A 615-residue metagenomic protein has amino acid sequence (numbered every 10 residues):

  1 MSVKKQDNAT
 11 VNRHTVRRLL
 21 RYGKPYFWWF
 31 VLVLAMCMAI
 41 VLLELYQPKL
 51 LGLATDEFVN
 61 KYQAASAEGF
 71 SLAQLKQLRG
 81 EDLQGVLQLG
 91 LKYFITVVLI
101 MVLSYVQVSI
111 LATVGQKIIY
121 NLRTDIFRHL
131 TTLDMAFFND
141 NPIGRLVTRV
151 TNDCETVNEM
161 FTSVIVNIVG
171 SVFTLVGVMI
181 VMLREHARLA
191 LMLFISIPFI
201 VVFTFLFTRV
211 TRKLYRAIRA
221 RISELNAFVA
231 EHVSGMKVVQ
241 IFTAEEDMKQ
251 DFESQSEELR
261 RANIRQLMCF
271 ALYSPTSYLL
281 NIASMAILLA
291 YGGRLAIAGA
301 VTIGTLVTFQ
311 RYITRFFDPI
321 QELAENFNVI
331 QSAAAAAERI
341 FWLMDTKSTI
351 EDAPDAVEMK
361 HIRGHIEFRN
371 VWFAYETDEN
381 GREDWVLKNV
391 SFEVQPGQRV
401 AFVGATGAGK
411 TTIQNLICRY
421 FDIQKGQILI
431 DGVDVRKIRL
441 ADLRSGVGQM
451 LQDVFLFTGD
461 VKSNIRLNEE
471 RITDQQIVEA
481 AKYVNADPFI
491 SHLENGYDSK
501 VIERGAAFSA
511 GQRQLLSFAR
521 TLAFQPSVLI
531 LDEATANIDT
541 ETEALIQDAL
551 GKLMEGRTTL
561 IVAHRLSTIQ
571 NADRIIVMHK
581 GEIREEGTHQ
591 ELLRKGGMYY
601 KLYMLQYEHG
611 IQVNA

Functional and structural regions predicted by a protein language model:
M1-Q47, L51, V59-Y93, V106-L111 (+11 more regions): Membrane-integrated ABC transporters
S2-D7, Y62-Q63, Q116, T124-T148 (+8 more regions): Short intracellular "coupling" helices and adjacent cytoplasmic loop segments at the cytosolic face of multi-pass
L20, M135-A136, N152-F161, I165 (+8 more regions): An intracellular "coupling" helix at the cytosolic face of ABC transporter transmembrane type-1 domains
K24, L91, L103, Q107 (+6 more regions): Hydrophobic alpha-helical transmembrane segments of ABC transporter permease domains
P25, W29-L42, V166-I218, L289-V301 (+1 more regions): Transmembrane helices of ABC transporter permease
V181-I195, R265-E338, L343-M344: Helix-loop-helix
D345, D352, M359-A615: ABC-type nucleotide-binding domain
